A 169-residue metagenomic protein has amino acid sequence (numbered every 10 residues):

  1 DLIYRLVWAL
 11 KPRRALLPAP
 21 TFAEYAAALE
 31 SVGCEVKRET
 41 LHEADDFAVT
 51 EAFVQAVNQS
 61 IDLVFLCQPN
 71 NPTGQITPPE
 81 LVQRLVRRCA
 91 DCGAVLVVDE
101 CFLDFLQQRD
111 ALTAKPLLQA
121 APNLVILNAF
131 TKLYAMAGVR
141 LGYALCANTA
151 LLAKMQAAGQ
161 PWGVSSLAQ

Functional and structural regions predicted by a protein language model:
D1-R13, R140-G142: Conserved beta-loop-alpha segment that forms the PLP phosphate-binding cup at the N-terminus of a helix
I3, Y25-A26, T73-G74, L106 (+1 more regions): Glycine/Thr-rich phosphate-binding loops of Rossmann-like dinucleotide-binding domains
Y4, P20, L106-Q108, A135: Short N-terminal helix/helix-N-cap motif within the alpha/beta-hydrolase-1
W8-L66: PLP-dependent aminotransferase-like
A19, Q68, E100, F105 (+1 more regions): Glycine-rich, N-terminal phosphate-binding loop of Rossmann-like dinucleotide-binding domains
E30, F47-S60, P72-L96, E100-L133: Active-site pre-lysine segment of PLP-dependent enzymes
N123-Q169: PLP-dependent aminotransferase class I/II
